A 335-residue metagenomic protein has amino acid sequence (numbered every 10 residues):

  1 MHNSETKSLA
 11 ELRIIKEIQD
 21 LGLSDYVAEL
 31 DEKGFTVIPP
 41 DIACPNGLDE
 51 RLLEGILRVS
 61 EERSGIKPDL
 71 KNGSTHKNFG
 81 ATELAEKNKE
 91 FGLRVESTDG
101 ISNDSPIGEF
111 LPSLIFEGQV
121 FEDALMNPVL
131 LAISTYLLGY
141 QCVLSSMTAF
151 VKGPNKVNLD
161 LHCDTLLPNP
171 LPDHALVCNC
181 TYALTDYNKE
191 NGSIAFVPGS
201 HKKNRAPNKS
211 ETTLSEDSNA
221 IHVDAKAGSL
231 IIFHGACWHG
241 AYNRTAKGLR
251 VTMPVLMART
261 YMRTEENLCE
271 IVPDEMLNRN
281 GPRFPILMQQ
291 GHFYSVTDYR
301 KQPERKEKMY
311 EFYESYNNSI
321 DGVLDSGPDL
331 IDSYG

Functional and structural regions predicted by a protein language model:
H2-K33, I38-L161, L167: Non-heme Fe(II)-dependent double-stranded beta-helix
E32, L138, L176-V177, A225-A227: Short, well-ordered loop/turn elements at secondary-structure boundaries
A43, G199, A236: An acidic- and aromatic-residue-enriched active-site/binding cleft used to recognize and process polar
E117, S145-S146, L176-C178, E190-G192 (+1 more regions): Residues that flank catalytic or metal-binding motifs in active/ligand-binding sites
A132, V157-D224, M262-V272: Catalytic core of non-heme Fe(II) oxygenases with the double-stranded beta-helix
Y140, G153, L184-D186, M257-R259: Non-catalytic surface loops within mature trypsin-like serine protease
S146-A149, C180-Y182, M253-M257: A structural signal for short, well-ordered beta-strand segments
K203-N208, T212-I232, A236-C237, Y242-G335: Conserved double-stranded beta-helix
